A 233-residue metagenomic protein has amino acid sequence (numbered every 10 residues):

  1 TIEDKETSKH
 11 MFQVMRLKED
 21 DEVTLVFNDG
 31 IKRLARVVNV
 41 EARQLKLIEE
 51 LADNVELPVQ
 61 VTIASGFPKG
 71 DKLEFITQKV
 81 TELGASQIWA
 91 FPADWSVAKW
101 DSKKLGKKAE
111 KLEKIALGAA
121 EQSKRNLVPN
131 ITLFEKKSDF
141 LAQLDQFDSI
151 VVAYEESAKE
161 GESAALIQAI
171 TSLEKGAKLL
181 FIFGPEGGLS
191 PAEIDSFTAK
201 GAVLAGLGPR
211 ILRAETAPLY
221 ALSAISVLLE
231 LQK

Functional and structural regions predicted by a protein language model:
T1-D53: N-terminal positively charged helical leader segments and presequences
D20, V80, A116, F197 (+1 more regions): Residue-level signal for inorganic ion chemistry
V23, K46, V55, V59-I63 (+1 more regions): Mobile, glycine- and charge-enriched loop segments and immediately flanking short secondary-structure elements within
V23, L45, V128-L133, L204: Generic structural signal for residues in well-ordered beta-strands
L51, S157-A158, P209-L212: Short, acidic/turn-prone active-site loops that include or flank metal/cofactor- and phosphate-binding residues
N54-V152: RNA substrate-binding interface of SAM-dependent RNA methyltransferases
I150-I194, A202-G206: Active-site/ligand-binding-proximal alpha/beta "capping" segment
P191-K233: Structured adenosyl-cofactor binding patch, chiefly the S-adenosyl-L-methionine
